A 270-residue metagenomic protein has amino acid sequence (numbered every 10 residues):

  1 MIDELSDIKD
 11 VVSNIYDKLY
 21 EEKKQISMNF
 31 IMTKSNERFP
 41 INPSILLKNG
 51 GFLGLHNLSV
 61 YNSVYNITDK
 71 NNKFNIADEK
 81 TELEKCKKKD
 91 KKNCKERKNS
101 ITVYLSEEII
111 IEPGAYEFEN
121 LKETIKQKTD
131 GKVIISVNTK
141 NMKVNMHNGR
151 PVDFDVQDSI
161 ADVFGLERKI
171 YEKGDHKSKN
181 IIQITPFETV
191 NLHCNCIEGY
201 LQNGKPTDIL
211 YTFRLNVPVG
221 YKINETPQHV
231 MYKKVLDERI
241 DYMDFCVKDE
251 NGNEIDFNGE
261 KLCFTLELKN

Functional and structural regions predicted by a protein language model:
M1-N270: The ATP-binding site of the protein kinase catalytic domain
